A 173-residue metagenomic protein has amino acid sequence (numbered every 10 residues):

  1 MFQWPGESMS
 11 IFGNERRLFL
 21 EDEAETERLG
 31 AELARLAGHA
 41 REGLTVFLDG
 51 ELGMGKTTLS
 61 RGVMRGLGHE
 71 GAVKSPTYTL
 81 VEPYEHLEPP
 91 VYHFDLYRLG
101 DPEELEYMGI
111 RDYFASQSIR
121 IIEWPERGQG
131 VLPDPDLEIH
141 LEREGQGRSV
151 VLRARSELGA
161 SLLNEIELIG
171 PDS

Functional and structural regions predicted by a protein language model:
F2-R16, R65, G100-L105, R111-S173: Short phosphate-coordinating micro-motif centered on Lys-Gly-acidic
F12-L33: N-terminal pre-Walker A segment at the start of P-loop NTPase domains
R35-E42: Phosphate-binding P-loop
V46-L48: Hydrophobic anchor at the beta1->P-loop junction of P-loop NTPases
L52: The conserved Walker
K56: Conserved lysine of the Walker
H69-Y84: Short beta-strand-centered segment that lines the nucleotide-binding/catalytic pocket of NTP-utilizing
